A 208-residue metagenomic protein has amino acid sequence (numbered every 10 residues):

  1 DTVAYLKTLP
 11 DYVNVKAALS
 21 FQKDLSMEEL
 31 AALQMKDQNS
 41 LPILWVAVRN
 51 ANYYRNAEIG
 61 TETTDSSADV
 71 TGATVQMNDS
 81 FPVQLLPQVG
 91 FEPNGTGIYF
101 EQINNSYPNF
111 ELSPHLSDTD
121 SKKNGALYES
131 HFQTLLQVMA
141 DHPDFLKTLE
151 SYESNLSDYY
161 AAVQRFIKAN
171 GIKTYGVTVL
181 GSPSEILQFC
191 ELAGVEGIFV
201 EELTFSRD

Functional and structural regions predicted by a protein language model:
D1-V13, D24-A31, Q38-R49: N-terminal, intrinsically disordered low-complexity tails/presequences enriched in Lys/Ser/Pro and small residues
Y5, Y12, Y53-Y54, Y99 (+5 more regions): Sequence-level detector for tyrosine residue identity
V15-F21, V177-V179: A short beta-strand structural signal in non-transmembrane regions
Q22-S26, A51, S182-S184, L203: Generic structural motif
A31-K36, S40-L41, Y53-N56, L86-Q88: Extended, H/D-rich, highly charged conserved domains that either
R49-T61, L203-D208: Short proline/glycine- and acidic-rich turn/helix-capping motifs at secondary-structure junctions
R55-S151: Low-complexity, serine/threonine/proline-enriched polar segments
A126-D208: Extracytoplasmic/luminal low-complexity segments enriched in Pro/Gly and acidic/polar residues that act as flexible
